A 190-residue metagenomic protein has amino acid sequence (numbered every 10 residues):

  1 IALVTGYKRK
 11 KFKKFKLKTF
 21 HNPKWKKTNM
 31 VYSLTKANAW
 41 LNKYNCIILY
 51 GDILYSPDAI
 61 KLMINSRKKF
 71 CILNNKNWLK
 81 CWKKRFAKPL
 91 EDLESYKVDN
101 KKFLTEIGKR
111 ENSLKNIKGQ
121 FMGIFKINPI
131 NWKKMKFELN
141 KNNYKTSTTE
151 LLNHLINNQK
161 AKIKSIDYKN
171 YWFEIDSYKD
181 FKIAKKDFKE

Functional and structural regions predicted by a protein language model:
I1-C46, N142: Conserved N-terminal catalytic core of the sugar/cofactor nucleotidyltransferase
T5, Y50, N74: Short beta-strand/turn micro-motifs composed of small residues that flank or help shape donor/cofactor-binding pockets
Y7, I53-L54, D58, I130 (+1 more regions): Alpha-helix/helix-capping structural signal
F15, P57-E138: Conserved core of the sugar-phosphate nucleotidyltransferase
K18, F103, K162-K164: Conserved beta-strand segments of alpha/beta enzyme cores
K43-N45, K68, A161: Short coil/turn segments at beta-strand junctions that form active-site/ligand-binding loops
Y44-L54: Short beta-strand-to-loop acidic/aromatic patch adjacent to the donor-nucleotide binding site
I107, L114-E190: Conserved alpha/beta core of the MobA/IspD/sugar-nucleotide pyrophosphorylase nucleotidyltransferase superfamily
